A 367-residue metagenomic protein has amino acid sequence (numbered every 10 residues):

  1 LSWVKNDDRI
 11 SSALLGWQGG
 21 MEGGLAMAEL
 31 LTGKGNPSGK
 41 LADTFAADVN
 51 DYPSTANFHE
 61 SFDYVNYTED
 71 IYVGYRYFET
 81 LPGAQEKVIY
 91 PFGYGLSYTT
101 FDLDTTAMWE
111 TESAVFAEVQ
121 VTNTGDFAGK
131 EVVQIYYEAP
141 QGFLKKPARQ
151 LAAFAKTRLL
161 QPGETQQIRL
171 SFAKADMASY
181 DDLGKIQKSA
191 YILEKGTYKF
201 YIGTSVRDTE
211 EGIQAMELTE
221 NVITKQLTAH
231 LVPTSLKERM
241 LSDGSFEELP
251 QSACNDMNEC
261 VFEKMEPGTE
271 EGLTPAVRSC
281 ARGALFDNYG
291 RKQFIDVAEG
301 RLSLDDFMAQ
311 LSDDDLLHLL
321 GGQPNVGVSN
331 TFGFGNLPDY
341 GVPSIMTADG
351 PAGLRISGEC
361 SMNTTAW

Functional and structural regions predicted by a protein language model:
L1, A47-V49, A139-Q141, K174: Acidic, glycine-rich active-site loops and adjacent beta-strand->loop/helix elements that engage anionic groups
S2-K130, P162, A190-S205, T209 (+3 more regions): Secreted, periplasmic, or luminal enzymes acting at the cell surface/secretory milieu
T122-T124, E138, S171-A175: Solvent-exposed residues in well-ordered beta-strands and their adjoining turns, especially edge/terminal strands
D126-F143, R149: Short acidic, flexible loop segments centered on an aromatic residue
F143-I186: Intrinsically disordered, low-complexity Pro/Gly/Ser/Thr-rich segments with frequent PxxP/GP/PP motifs and embedded
N288-G341: N-terminal amphipathic, basic-rich helices that act as targeting or association modules
M362-W367: Short, intrinsically disordered, charge-balanced linker/junction segments flanking boundaries in proteins
